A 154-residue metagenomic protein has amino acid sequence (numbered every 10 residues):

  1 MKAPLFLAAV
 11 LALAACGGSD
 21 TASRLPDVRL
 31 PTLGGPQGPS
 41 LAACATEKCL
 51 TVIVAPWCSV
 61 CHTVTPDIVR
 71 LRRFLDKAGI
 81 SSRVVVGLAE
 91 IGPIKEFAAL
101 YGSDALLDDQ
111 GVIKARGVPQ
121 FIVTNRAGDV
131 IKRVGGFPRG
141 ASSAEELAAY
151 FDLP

Functional and structural regions predicted by a protein language model:
M1-A14: Sec-dependent bacterial lipoprotein signal peptides
G17-S19: Bacterial signal peptide processing site
D27-C49: A short beta-strand-turn-helix
L50-T51, F121: Hydrophobic beta-strand anchors of alpha/beta hydrolase catalytic cores
I53-R70: Conserved redox-active cysteine motifs that mediate thiol-disulfide chemistry, especially di-cysteine Cys-X(1-2)-Cys
G79-P93, G102-D108: Thiol-based oxidoreductase modules, predominantly thioredoxin-like and allied folds used for disulfide exchange
K95-A127: Short, internal strand/loop/helix patches that form the active-site neighborhood or redox-interaction surface
D129-P154: Thiol-/selenol-based redox modules, centered on thioredoxin-like and closely related oxidoreductase domains
